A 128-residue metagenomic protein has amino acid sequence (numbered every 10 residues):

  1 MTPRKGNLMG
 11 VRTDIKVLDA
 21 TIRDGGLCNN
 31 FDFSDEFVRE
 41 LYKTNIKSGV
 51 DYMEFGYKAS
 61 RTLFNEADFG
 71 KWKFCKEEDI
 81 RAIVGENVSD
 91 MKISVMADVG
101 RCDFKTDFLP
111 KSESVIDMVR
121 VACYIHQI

Functional and structural regions predicted by a protein language model:
R4-G10, V38-K47: Short amphipathic alpha-helices and their capping/turn segments at secondary-structure boundaries
G6-N30, S89-D90, K111-S114: N-terminal small/glycine-rich loop or linker at the start of catalytic domains across soluble metabolic enzymes
R12-A20, K43-R61: N-terminal glycine-rich anion-binding loops that anchor highly charged ligand groups
G25, N45, V119: Conserved, mostly hydrophobic/aromatic
G26-F33, A67-K71: A short N-terminal beta->alpha junction/helix N-cap motif
N30-E40, C123-I128: Glycine-rich anion/phosphate-binding loops
Y52, Y57-I128: Active-site beta->alpha loop and helix N-cap motifs at the rims of alpha/beta catalytic domains
